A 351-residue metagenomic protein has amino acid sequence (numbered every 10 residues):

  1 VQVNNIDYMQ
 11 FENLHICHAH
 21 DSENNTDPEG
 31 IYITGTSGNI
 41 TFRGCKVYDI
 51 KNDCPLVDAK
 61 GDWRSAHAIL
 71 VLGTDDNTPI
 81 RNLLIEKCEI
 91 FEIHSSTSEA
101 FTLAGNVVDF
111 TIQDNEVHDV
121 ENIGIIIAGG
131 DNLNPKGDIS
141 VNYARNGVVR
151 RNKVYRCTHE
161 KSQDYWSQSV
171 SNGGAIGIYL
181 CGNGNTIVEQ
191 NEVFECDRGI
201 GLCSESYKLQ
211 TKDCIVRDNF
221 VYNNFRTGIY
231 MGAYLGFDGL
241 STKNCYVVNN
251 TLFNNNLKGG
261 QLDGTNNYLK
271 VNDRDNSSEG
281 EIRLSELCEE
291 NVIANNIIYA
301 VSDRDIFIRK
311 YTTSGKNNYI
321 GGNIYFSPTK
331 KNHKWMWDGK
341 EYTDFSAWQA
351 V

Functional and structural regions predicted by a protein language model:
V1-V351: Extracellular parallel beta-helix/beta-solenoid repeat domains
